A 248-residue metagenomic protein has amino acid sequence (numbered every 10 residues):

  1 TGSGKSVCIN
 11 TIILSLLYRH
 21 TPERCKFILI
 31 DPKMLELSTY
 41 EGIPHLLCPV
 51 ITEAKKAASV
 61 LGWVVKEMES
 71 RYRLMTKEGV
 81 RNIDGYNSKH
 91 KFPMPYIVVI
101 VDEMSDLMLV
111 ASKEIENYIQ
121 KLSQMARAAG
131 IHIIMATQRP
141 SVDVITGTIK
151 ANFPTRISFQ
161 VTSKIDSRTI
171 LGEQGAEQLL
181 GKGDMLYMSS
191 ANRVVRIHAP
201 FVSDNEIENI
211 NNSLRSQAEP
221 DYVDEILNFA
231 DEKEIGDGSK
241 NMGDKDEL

Functional and structural regions predicted by a protein language model:
T1-G2, T137: The conserved Walker
G2, G42-C48, T52, E103-L109 (+1 more regions): A broad detector of the eukaryotic-type serine/threonine protein kinase catalytic domain
K5: Conserved lysine of the Walker
C8, S15, E23-L29, S59-L248: P-loop NTPase motor-domain active sites and their immediate coupling elements
L17-K55, S59-V60, T148-I149: P-loop NTPase switch/communication element
